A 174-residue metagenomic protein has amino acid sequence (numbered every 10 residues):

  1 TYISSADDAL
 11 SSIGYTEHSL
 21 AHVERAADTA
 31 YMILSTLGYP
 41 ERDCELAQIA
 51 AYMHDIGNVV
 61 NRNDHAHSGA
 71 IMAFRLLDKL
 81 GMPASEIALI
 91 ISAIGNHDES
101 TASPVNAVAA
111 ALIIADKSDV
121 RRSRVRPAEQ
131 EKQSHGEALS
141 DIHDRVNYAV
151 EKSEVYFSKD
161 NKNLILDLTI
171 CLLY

Functional and structural regions predicted by a protein language model:
T1-D8: Short alpha-helical hairpin
L10-S12, H22, S35-F157: Divalent metal-dependent catalytic cores for phosphoryl transfer on phosphate-bearing substrates
Y15-H18: Class I (Rossmann-like) S-adenosyl-L-methionine-dependent methyltransferase catalytic domain, capturing the SAM-binding
R25, T29-I33: N-terminal low-complexity or amphipathic/hydrophobic leaders
K159-K162: A conserved mid-domain beta-alpha-beta active-site/ligand-binding segment of alpha/beta enzyme cores
L166-I170: Short, hydrophobic beta-strand segments
Y174: Conserved small/polar residues in nucleotide/adenosyl-binding loops
